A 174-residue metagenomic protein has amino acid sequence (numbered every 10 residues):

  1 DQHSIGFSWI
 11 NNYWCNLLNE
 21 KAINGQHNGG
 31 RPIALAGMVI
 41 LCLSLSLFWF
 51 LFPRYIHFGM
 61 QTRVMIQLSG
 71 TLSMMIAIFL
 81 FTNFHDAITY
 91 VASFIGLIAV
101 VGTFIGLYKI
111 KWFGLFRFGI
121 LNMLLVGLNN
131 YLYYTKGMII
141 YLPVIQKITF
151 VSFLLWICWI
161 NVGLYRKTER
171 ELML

Functional and structural regions predicted by a protein language model:
H3-H27: Extracytosolic (periplasmic/ER-lumenal) interhelical loops and adjacent juxtamembrane/interface segments of multi-pass
N12-C15, R31-V39, T89-A99, P143-F153: Alpha-helical transmembrane segments of polytopic membrane proteins
N19-G30, L68, T82-A87: Helix-loop junctions on the outward
A22-F52, H57: Individual transmembrane alpha-helix segments
A36-S44, M65-L80, L121-L125, F153-W156: Alpha-helical transmembrane segments of multi-pass integral membrane proteins
L47-T71, I110-L121: Transmembrane helix-loop-helix
Q61-I105: Membrane-proximal helix-loop-helix units in multi-pass membrane proteins
F104-L174: Terminal transmembrane helical module of multi-pass membrane proteins
